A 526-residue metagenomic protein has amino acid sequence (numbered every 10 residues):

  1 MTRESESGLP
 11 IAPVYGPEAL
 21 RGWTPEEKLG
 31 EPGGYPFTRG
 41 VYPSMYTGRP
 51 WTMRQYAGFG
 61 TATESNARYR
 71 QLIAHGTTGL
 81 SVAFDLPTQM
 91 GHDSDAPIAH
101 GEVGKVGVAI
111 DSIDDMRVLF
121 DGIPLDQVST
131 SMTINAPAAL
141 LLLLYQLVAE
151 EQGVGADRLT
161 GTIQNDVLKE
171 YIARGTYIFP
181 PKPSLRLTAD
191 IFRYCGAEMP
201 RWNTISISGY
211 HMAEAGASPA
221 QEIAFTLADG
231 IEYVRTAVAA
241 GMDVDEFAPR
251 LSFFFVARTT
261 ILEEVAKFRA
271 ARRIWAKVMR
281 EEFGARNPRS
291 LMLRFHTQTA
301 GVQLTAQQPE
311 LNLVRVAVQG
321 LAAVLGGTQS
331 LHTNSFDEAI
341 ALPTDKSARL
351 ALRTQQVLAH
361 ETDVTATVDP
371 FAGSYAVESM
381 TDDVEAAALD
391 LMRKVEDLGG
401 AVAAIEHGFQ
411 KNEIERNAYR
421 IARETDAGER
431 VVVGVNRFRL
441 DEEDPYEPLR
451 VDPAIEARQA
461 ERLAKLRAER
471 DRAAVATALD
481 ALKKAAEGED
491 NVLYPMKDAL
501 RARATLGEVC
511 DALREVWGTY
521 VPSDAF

Functional and structural regions predicted by a protein language model:
M1-R258, E263-E264, E282, R289-H296 (+4 more regions): Catalytic alpha/beta active-site cores
R3-G22, E31-F37, L86, T344-D345 (+2 more regions): Flexible, glycine-rich loop/tail regions that form catalytic "lids" or insertion modules at the edges of active sites
R49, D95-I98, L168-E170, S206-G209 (+9 more regions): Short acidic (Asp/Glu) and glycine-rich catalytic loops that position anionic groups and cofactors
T78, D121-L125, E150-G155, A189-R201 (+14 more regions): Generic secondary-structure signature for well-ordered alpha-helical cores
G101-K105, K169-F179, M212-A217, F255-T260 (+6 more regions): Short beta-alpha connecting loops at secondary-structure transitions that line or flank enzyme active sites
D111, S129, I134-P137, A149-E151 (+11 more regions): Phosphate/diphosphate-binding loops
L141, G230, F253-M279, F295-E310 (+7 more regions): Extended, hydrophobic alpha-helical segments in both membrane/secreted and soluble proteins
D243-F247, A285-T299, Q307-F336, P343-V368 (+3 more regions): Flexible glycine/proline-rich, aromatic-decorated loop/lid segments
